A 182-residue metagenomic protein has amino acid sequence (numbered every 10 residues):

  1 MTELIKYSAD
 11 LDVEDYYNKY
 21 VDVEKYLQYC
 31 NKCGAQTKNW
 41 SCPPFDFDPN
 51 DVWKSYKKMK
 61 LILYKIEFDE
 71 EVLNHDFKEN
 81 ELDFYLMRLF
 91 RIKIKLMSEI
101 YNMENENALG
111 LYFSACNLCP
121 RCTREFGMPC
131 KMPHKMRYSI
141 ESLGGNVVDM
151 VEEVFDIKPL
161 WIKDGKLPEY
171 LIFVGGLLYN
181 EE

Functional and structural regions predicted by a protein language model:
E3-E182: Catalytic cores of enzyme domains
